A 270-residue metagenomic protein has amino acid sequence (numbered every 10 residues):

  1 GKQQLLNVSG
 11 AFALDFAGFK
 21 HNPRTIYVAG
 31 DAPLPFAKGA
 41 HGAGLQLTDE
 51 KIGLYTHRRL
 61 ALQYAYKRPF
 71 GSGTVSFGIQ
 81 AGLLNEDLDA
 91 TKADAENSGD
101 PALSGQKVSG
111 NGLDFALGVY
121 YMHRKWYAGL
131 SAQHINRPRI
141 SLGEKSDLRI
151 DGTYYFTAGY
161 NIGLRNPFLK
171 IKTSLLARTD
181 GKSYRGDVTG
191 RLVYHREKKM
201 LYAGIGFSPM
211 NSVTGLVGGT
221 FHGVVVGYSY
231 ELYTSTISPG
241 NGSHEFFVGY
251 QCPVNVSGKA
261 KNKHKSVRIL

Functional and structural regions predicted by a protein language model:
G1-L270: Subset of outer-membrane beta-barrel
